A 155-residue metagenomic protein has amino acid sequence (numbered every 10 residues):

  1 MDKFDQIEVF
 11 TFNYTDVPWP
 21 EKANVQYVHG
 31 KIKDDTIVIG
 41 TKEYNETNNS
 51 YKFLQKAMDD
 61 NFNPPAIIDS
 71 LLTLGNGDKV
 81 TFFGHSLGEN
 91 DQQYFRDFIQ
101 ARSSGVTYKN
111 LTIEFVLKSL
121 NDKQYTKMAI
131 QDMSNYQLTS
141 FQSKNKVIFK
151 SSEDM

Functional and structural regions predicted by a protein language model:
M1-I67, N76: Extended, H/D-rich, highly charged conserved domains that either
D69-M155: SIR2/sirtuin-family catalytic core signature
